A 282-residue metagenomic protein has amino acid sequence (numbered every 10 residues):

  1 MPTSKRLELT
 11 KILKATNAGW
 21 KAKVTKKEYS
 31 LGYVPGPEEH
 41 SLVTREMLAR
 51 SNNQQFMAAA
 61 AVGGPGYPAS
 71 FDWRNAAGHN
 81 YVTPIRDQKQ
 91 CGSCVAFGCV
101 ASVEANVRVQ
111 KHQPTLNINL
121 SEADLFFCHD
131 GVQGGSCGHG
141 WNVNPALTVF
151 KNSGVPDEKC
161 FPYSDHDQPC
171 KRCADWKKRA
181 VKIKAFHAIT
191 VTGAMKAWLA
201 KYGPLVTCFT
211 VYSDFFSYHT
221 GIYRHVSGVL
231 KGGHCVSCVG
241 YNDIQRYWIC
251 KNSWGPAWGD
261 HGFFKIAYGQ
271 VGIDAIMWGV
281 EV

Functional and structural regions predicted by a protein language model:
M1-V282: Catalytic-core signature of thiol
